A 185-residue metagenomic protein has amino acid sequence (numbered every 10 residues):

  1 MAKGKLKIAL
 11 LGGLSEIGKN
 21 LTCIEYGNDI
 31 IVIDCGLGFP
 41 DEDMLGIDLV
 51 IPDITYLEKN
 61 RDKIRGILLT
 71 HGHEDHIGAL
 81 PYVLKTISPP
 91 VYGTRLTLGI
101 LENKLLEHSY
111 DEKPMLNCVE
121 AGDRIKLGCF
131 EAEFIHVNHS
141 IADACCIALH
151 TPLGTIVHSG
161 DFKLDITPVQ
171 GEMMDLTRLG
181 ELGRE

Functional and structural regions predicted by a protein language model:
M1-L68, H73-E185: His/Asp/Glu-rich metal-coordinating catalytic cores of metallo-dependent phosphodiesterases/hydrolases acting on
